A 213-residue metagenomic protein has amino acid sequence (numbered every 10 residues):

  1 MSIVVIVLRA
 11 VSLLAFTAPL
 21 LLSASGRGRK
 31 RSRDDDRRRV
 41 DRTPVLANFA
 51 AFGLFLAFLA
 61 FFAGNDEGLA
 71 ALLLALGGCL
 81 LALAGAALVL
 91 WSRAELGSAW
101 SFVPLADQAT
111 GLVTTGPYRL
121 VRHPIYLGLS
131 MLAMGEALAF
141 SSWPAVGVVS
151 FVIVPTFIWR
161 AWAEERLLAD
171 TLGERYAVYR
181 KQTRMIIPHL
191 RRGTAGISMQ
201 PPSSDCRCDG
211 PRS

Functional and structural regions predicted by a protein language model:
M1-T114, L132-S213: Membrane-anchoring alpha-helices and their flanking helix-loop junctions
T115, R119-L127: Histidine-centered phosphotransfer motif of kinases
